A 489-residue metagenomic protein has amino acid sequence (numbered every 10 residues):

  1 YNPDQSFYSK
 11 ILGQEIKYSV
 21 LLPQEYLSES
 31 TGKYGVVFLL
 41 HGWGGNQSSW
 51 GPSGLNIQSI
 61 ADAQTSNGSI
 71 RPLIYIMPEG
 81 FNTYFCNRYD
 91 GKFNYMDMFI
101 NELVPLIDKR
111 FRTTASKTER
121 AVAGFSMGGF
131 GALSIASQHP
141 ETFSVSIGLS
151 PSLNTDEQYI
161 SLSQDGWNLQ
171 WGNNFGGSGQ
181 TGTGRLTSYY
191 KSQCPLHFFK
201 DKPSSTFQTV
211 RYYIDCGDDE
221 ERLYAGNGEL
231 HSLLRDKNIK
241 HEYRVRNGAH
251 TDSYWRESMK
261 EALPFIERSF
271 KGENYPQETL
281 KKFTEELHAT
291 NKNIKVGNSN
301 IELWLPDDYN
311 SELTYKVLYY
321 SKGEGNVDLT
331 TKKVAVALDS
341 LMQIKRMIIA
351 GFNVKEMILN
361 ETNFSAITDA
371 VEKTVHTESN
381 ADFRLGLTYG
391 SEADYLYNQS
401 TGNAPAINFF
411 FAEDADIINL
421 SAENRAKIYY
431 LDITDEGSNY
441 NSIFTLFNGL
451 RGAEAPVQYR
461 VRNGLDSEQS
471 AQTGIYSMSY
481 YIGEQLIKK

Functional and structural regions predicted by a protein language model:
Y1-K489: Non-catalytic cap/lid and distal C-terminal segments of serine-dependent acyl enzymes
